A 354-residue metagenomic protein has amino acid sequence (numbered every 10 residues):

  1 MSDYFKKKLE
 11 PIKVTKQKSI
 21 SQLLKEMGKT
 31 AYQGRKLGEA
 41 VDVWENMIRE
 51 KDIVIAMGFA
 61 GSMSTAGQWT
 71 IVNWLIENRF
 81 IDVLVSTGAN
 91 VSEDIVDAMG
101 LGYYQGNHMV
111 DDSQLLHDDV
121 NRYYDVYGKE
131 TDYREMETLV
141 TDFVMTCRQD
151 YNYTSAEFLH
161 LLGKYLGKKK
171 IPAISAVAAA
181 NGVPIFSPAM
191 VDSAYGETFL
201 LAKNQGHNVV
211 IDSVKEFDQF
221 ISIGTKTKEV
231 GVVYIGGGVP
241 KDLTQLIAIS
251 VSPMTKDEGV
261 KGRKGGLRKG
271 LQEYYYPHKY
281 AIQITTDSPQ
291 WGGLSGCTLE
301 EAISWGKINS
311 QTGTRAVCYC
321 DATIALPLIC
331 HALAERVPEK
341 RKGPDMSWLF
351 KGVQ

Functional and structural regions predicted by a protein language model:
M1-I48: N-terminal glycine-rich anion-binding loop in soluble enzyme alpha/beta folds
S2-K7, R35, E229, V239 (+3 more regions): C-terminal functional extensions of proteins
V41-V54, V177-A179, S222-E229: Glycine-rich phosphate/diphosphate-binding loops that line cofactor/substrate pockets in enzymes
V54-G61, L84-S86, V232-V233, I282: Short glycine-rich or small-residue beta-strand-to-loop segments that form or flank ligand, phosphate, metal/Fe-S
G67-T70, I95-L101, G196-L200, T244-I247 (+1 more regions): Short acidic, glycine/serine/threonine-rich loops at helix termini
V72-T138: A generic, well-ordered mixed alpha/beta core segment in the N-terminal half of proteins
Q114-Y195: Ligand-binding beta-strand-loop-alpha-helix segment within the catalytic cores of soluble metabolic enzymes
P188-V230: Active-site rim loops that border cofactor/substrate pockets in soluble metabolic enzymes
